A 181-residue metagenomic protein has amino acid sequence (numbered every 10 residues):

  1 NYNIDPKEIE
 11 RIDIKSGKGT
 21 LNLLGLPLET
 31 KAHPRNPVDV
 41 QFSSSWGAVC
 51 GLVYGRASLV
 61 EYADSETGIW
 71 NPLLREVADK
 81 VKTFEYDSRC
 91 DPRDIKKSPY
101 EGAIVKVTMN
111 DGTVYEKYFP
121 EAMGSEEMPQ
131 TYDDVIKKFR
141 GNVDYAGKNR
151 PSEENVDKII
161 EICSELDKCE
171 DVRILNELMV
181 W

Functional and structural regions predicted by a protein language model:
N1-W181: Terminal-appendage/accessory-domain detector
